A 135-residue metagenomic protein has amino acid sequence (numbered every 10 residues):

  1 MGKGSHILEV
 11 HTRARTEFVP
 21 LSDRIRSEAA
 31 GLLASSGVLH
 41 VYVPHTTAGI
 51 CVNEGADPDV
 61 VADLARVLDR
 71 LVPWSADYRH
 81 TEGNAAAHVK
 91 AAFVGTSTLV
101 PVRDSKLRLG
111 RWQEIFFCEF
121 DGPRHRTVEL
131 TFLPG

Functional and structural regions predicted by a protein language model:
M1-G135: Active-site histidine-anchored catalytic micro-motif
